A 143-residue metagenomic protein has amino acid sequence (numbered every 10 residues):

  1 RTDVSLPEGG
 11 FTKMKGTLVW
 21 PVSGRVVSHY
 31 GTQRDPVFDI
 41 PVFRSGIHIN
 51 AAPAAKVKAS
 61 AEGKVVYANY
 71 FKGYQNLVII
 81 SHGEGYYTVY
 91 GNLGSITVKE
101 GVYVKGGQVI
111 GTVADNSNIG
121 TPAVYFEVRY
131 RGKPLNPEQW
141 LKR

Functional and structural regions predicted by a protein language model:
R1-Q75, I79-S81, P134-R143: Extracytoplasmic/periplasmic cell wall- or extracellular glycan-interacting regions that localize and scaffold envelope
F11-K13, P36, N92-L93, V113-A114 (+1 more regions): Short beta-alpha junctions and helix-cap segments that line functional grooves
V27, K64-V66, G94, G111-A114: Conserved positions in beta-strands of structured domains
G46, L77, Y87-V89, A123: Well-ordered beta-strand positions in beta-sheet-rich domains
A68, Y86-Y103, G107: Short histidine-centered loop motifs in beta-beta connectors
H82-G83, L93, R129-R131: Short, loop-centered acidic/histidine patches that primarily coordinate divalent metals
E100-R143: Conserved, short, structured surface segments that act as functional micro-motifs
